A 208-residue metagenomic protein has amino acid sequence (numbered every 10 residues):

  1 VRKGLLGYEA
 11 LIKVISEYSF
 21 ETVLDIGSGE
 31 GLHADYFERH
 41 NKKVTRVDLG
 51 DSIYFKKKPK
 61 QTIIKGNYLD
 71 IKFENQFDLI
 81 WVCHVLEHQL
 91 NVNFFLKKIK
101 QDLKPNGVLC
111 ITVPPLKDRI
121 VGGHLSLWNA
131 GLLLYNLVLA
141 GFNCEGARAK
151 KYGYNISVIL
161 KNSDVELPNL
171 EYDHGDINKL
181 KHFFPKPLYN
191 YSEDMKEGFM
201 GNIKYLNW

Functional and structural regions predicted by a protein language model:
V1-N75, L79-C83, F94-L96, S126 (+3 more regions): Conserved N-terminal segment of class I S-adenosyl-L-methionine
V44, L109-C110: A short hydrophobic/small-residue beta-strand
C83-L86, T112: Residues lining the SAM
N93-V108: A short glycine-rich, Lys/Arg-flanked "PGG" loop and its adjoining helix->strand segment in the class I
C110-L134: Conserved class I S-adenosyl-L-methionine
F142-G153: Conserved S-adenosyl-L-methionine
